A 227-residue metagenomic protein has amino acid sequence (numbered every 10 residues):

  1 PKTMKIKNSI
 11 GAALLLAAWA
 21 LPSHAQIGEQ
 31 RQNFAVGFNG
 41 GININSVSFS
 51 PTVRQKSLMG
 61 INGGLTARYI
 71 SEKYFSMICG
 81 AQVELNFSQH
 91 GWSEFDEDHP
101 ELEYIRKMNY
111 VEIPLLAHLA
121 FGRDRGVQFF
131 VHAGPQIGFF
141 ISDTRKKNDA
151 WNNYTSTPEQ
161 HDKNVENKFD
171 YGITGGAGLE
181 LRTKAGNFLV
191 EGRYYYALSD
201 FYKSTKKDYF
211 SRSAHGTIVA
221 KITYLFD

Functional and structural regions predicted by a protein language model:
P1-R31, N39, I222-D227: Bacterial Sec-dependent N-terminal signal peptides
A25-R68, D227: Short glycine/proline- and aromatic-enriched beta-strand/turn motifs that initiate or cap beta-hairpins
Q26-N33, E72-C79, G122-Q128, R182-N187: Short loop/turn motifs that connect adjacent beta-strands in outer-membrane beta-barrel proteins
R31, H90, D170-D227: Predominantly the C-terminal beta-signal and adjacent terminal strand-loop region of outer-membrane beta-barrel
Q32-F34, S57-I61, K107-I113, V127 (+2 more regions): Residues that define the transmembrane beta-barrel architecture of outer-membrane proteins
F34-G40, M77-V83, V111-I113, F129-I137 (+3 more regions): Transmembrane beta-strands of outer-membrane beta-barrel proteins
I42-S46, F87-G91, E112, F121 (+3 more regions): Transmembrane beta-strands of outer-membrane beta-barrel pores
V47-R54, Q89-N109, I141-F169, F201-A220: Flexible, solvent-exposed loop segments that connect beta-strands
